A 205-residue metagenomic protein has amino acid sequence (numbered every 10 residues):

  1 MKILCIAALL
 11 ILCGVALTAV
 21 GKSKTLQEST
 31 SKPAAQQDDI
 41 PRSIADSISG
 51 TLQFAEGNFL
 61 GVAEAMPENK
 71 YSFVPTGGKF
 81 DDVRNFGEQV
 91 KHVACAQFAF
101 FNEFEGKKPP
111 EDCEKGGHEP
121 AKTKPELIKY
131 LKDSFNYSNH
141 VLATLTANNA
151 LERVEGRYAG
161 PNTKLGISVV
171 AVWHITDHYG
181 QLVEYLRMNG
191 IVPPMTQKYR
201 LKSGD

Functional and structural regions predicted by a protein language model:
M1-L4: Positively charged n-region of N-terminal signal peptides that target proteins for export
A7-A16: Bacterial N-terminal signal peptides
L12, A65, H92-C95, D133: Residues within well-ordered alpha-helical secondary structure of globular protein domains
S23-S47, C95-Y158, N189-D205: Short, helix-capping/interhelical loops that line the mouth of catalytic, cofactor-, or ligand-binding pockets
P33-F73: N-terminal targeting signals for Sec/Tat export/insertion, comprising classic cleavable signal peptides
S49, Q53, G57-L60, S72-K115 (+1 more regions): Short, contiguous alpha-helical
F54, N58-G61, A65, Y137-T144 (+1 more regions): Solvent-exposed, charged/polar functional surfaces in cytosolic regulatory/catalytic domains
